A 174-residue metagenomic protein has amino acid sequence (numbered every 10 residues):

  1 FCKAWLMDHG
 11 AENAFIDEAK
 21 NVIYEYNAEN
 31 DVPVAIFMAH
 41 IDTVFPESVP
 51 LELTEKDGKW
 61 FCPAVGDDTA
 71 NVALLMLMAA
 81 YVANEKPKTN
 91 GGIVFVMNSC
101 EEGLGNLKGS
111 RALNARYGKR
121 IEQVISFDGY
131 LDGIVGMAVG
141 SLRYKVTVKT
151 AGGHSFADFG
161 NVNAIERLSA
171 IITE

Functional and structural regions predicted by a protein language model:
F1-F61, Y81-N84: Acidic/His- and Gly-rich active-site-bordering loop/insert found across diverse amide/peptide-bond hydrolases
L6, Y24, F37-H40, L75 (+3 more regions): Buried hydrophobic positions in well-ordered alpha/beta secondary-structure cores of metabolic enzymes
E29-N30, P50-L53, K108-A112, A138-S141 (+1 more regions): Short, glycine/charged-enriched secondary-structure capping and boundary segments
H40, H154-F156: Histidine-centered active-site/metal-ligand motif
D42-E55, I121, G136-T147: Acidic-glycine-rich active-site phosphate/pyrophosphate-binding loop
W60, A64-R143: Acidic/histidine-rich catalytic neighborhood of metal-dependent amide-processing enzymes
F156-E174: Acidic-enriched catalytic cores of C-N bond-cleaving enzymes acting on peptides and small amides
